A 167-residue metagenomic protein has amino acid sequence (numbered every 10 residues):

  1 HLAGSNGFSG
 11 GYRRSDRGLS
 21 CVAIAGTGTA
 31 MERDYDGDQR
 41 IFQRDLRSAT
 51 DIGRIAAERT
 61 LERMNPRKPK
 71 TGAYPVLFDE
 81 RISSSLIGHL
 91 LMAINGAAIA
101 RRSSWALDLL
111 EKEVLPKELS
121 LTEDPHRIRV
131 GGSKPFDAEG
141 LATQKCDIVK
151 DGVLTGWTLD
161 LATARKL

Functional and structural regions predicted by a protein language model:
H1-L167: N-terminal small-residue-enriched
